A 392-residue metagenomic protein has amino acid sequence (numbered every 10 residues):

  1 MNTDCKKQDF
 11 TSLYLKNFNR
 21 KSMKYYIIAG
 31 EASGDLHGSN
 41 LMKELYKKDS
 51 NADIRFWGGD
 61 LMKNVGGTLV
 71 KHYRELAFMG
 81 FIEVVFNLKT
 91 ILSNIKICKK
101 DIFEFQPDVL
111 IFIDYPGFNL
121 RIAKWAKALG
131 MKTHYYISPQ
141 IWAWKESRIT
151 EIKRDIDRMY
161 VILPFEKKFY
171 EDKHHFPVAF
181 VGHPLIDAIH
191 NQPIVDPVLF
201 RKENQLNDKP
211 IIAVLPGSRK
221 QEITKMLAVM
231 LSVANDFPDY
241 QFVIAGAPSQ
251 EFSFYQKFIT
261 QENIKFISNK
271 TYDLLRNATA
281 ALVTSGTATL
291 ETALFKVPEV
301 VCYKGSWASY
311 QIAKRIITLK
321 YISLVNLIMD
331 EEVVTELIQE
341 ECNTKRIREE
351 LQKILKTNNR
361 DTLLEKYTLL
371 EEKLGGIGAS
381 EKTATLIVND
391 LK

Functional and structural regions predicted by a protein language model:
K6-T11, L15, N19-K392: Nucleotide-activated sugar donor-binding and catalytic core shared by glycosyltransferases and related lipid-linked
